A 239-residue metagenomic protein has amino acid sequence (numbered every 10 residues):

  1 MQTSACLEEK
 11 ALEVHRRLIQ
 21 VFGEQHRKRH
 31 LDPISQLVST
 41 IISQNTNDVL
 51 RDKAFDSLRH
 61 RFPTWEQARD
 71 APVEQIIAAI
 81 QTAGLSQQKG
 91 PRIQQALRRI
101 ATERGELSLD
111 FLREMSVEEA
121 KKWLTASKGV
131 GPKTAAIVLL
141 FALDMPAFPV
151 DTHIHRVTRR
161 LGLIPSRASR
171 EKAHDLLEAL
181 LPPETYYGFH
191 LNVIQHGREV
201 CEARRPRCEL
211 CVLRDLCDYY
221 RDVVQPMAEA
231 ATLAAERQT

Functional and structural regions predicted by a protein language model:
T3-A234: Catalytic cores of DNA base-excision repair glycosylases
A235-T239: Long, low-complexity, intrinsically disordered segments
